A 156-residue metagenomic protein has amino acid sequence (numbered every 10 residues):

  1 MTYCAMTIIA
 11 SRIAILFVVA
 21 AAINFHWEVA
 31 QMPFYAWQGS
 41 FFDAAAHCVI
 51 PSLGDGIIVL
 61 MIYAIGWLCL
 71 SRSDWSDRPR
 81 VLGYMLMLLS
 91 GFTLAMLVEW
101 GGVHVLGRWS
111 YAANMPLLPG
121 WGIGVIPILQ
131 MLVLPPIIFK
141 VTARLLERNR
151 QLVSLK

Functional and structural regions predicted by a protein language model:
T2-K156: Aromatic-rich, lipid-facing transmembrane alpha helices and their immediate juxtamembrane interface loops in integral
